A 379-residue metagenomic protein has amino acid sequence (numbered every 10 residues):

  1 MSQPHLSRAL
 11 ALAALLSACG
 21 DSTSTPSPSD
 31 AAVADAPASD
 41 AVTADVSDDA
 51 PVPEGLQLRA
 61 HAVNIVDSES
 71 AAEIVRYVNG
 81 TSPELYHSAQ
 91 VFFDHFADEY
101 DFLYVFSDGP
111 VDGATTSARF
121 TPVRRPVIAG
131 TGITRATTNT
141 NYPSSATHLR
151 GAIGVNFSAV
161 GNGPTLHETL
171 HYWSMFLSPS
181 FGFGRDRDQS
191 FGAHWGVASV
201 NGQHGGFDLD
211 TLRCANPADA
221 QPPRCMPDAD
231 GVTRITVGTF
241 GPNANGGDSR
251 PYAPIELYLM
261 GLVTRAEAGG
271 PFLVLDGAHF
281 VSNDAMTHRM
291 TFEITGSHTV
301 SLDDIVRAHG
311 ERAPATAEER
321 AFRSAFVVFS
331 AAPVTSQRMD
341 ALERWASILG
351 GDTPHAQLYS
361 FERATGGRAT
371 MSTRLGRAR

Functional and structural regions predicted by a protein language model:
M1-L10: Bacterial N-terminal signal peptides that target proteins for export
M1-S2, L16-E54: Ser/Thr-rich, Pro/Gly/Ala-heavy low-complexity intrinsically disordered linkers and tails of secreted extracellular
V52-T165, T169, D284-R379: Zn2+-dependent metallopeptidase catalytic core
F96, W173, L177, V263-T264: Sec/Tat-exported extracytoplasmic proteins
G113-T116, S174, G269: Extracytoplasmic/secreted cell-surface and envelope-processing proteins
L166-D186: Catalytic Zn2+-binding segment of zinc metalloproteases
S180-G376: Replace "(M1/M4/M9/M12/WLM)" with "(e.g., M1/M4/M8/M9/M12/M26/WLM)" and add "not limited to" to clarify scope
